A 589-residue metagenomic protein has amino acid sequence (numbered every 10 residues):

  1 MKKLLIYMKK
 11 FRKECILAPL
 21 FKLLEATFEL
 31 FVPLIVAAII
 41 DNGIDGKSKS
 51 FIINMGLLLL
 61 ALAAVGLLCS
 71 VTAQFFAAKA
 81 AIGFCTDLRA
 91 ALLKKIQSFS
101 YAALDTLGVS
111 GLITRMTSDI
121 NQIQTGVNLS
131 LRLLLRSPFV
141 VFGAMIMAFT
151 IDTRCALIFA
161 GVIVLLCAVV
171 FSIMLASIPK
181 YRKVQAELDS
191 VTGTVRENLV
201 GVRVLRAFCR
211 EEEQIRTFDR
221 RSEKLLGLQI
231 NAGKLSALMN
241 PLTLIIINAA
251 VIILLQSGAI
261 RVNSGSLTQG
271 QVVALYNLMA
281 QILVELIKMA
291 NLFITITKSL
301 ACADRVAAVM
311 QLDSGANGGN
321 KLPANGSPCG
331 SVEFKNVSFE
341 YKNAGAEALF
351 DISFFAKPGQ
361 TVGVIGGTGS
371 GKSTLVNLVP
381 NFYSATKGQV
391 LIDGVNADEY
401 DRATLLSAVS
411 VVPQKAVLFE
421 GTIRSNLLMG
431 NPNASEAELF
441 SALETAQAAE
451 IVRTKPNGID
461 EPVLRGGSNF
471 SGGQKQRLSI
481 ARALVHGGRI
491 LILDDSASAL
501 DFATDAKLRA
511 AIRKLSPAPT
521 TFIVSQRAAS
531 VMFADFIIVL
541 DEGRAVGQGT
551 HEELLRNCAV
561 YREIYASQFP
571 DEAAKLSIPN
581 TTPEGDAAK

Functional and structural regions predicted by a protein language model:
M1-K9, I35-D41, A78-N121, S190-V202 (+4 more regions): Extended non-transmembrane interhelical loops and adjacent amphipathic helices of multipass membrane proteins
K10, E14-T27, L62, L129-V184 (+2 more regions): Transmembrane helices of ABC transporter permease
K10-K13, S98-A102, S118-V127, L131 (+8 more regions): An intracellular "coupling" helix at the cytosolic face of ABC transporter transmembrane type-1 domains
C15-T72, F76, F149-R154, G265-Q269: Transmembrane helix-loop-helix hairpins at lipid-water interfaces of multipass membrane proteins, especially the type-1
L23-F31, A64-V71, I123-G126, S130-F142 (+5 more regions): Hydrophobic alpha-helical transmembrane bundles that constitute the permease/transmembrane domains of multi-pass
S48-I52, M147-G161, L175, N231-R305 (+1 more regions): Helix-loop-helix
S314-S327: Pre-NBD coupling/linker segments of ABC/ABC-like ATPases
G326-K589: ABC-type nucleotide-binding domain
